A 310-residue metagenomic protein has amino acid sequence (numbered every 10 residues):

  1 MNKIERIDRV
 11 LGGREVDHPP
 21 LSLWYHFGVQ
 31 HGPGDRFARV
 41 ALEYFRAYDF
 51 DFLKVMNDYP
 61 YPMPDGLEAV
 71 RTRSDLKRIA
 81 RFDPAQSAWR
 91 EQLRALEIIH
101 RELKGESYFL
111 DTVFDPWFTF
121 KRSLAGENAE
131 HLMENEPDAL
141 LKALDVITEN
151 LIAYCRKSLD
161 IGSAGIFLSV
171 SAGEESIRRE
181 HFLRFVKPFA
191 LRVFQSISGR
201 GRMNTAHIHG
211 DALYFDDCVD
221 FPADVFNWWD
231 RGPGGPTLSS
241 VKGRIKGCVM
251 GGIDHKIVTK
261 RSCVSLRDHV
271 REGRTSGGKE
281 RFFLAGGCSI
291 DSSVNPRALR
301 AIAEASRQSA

Functional and structural regions predicted by a protein language model:
M1-G28, D51, V55, P84-A310: Active-site loop segments of alpha/beta catalytic cores
D8-R78: N-terminal capping/small domains of soluble enzymes
A69-D83, E130-N135: Glycine-/small-residue-rich beta-strand-loop submotif within the FAD-binding core of flavoenzymes
